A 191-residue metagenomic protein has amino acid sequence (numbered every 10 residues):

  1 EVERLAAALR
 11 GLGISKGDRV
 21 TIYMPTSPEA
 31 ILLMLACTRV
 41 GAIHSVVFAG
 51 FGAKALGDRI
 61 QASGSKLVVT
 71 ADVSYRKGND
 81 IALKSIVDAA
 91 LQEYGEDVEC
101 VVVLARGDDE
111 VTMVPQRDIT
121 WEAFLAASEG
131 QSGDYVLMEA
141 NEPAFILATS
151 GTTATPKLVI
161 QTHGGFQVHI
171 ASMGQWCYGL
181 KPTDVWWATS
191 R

Functional and structural regions predicted by a protein language model:
E1-L5, L9, V20, C37 (+4 more regions): Adenylate-forming
E1-R4, E29, A55, I86 (+1 more regions): Well-ordered alpha-helical segments embedded in enzymatic catalytic cores
R4-L12, S172-G179: Short internal alpha-helix immediately C-terminal to a glycine-rich phosphate-binding loop in Rossmann-like
A8-G57, T189-R191: Conserved AMP-binding/adenylate-forming
I14, A62, G95, L137-A140 (+1 more regions): Alpha-helix termination/capping residues and helix-transition junctions
L35, R39-A123: Structural core segment of the AMP-binding/adenylate-forming
A42-V46, F51, I60-D72, A144-L147 (+1 more regions): AMP-binding/adenylate-forming
V101-V103, M113-A148, T155, H163-G165 (+2 more regions): Conserved pre-ATP/AMP-binding loop-to-beta segment of ANL
